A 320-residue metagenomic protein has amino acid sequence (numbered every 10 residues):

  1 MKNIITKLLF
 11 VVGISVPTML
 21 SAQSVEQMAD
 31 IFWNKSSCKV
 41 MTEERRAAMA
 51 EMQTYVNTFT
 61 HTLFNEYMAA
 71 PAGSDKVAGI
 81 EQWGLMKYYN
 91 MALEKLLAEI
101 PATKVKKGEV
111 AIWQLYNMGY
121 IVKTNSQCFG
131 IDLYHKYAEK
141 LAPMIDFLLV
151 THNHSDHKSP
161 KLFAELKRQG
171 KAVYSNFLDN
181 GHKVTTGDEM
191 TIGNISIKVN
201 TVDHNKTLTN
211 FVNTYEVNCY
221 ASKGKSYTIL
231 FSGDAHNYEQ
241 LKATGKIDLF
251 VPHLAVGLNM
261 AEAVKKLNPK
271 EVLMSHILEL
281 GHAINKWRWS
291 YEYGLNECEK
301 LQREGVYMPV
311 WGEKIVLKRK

Functional and structural regions predicted by a protein language model:
M1-Q23: Bacterial Sec-dependent N-terminal signal peptides
A22-Q114, K123-F147, K158-F177, K223-G233 (+3 more regions): Metallo-beta-lactamase
Q23, K183-G193, T209, C219-K223 (+1 more regions): Binuclear metal-ion centers of metallo-dependent hydrolases, dominated by the metallo-beta-lactamase
V122, H152, I197, D234 (+1 more regions): Divalent metal-coordination and catalytic microenvironments
Y134-H135, D203-N268: Active-site-proximal loop/helix segments of hydrolase catalytic cores
Y137-E139, H154-K158, N180, M190 (+5 more regions): Active-site environment of divalent metal-dependent phosphoester hydrolases
L149-N153, R168-D179, E271-L278: Short internal beta-strands
F163, K167-V202, N213, G312-K318: Portal/gating segments that form or line small-molecule/metal binding sites
